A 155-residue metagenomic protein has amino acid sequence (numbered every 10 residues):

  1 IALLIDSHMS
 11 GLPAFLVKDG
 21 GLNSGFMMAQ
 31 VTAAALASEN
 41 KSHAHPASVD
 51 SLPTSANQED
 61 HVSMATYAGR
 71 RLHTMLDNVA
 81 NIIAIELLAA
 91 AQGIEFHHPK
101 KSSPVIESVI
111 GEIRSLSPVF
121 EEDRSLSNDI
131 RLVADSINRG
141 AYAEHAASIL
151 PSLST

Functional and structural regions predicted by a protein language model:
I1-T155: C-terminal auxiliary extensions adjacent to catalytic cores
